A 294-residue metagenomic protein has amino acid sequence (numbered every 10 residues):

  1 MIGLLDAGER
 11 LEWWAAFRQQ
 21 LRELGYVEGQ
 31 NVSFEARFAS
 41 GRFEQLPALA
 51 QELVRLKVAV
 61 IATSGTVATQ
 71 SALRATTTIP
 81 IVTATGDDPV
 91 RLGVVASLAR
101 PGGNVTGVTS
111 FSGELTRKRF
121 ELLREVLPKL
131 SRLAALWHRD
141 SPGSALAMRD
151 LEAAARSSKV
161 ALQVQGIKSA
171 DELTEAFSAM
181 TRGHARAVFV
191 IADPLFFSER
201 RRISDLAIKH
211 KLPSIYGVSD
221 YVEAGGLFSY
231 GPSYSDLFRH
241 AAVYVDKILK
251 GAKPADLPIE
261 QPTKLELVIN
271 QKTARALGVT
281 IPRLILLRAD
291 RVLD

Functional and structural regions predicted by a protein language model:
M1-D294: Short hydrophobic alpha-helices and adjacent helix-cap/hinge residues
